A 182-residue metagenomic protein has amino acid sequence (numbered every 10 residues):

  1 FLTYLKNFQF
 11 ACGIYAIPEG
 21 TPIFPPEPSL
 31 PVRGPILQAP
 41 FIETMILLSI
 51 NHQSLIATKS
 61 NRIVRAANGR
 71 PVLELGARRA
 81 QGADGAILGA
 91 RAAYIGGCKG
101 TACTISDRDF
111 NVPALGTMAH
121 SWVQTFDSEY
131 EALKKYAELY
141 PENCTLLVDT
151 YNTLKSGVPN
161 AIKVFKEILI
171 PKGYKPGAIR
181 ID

Functional and structural regions predicted by a protein language model:
L5-I14, P18-D182: Buried, small/hydrophobic-residue-enriched core segments of structured protein domains
